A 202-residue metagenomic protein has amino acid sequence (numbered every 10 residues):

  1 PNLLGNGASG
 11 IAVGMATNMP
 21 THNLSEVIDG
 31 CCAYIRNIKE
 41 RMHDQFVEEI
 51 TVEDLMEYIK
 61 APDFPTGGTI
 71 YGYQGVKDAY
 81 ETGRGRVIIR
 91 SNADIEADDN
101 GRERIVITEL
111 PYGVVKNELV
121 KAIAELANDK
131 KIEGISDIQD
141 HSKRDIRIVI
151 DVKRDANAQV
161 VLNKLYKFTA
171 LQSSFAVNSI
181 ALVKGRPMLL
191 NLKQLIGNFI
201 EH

Functional and structural regions predicted by a protein language model:
P1-S9: Short, hydrophobic/aliphatic alpha-helical segments
A8-S9, M15-H202: C-terminal interaction appendages of subunits in large macromolecular complexes
